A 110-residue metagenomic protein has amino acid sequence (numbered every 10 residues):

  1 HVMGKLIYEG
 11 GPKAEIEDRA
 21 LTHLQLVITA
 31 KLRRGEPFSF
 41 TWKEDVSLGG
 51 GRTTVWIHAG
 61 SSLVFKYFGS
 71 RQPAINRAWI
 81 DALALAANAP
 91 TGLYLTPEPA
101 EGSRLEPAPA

Functional and structural regions predicted by a protein language model:
H1-M3, R33-P37: A short, compositionally biased
V2-E17: Short, extreme N-terminal segment that most often corresponds to the first beta-strand
Q25-L26: N-terminal intrinsically disordered, cationic/polar leader segments that include organellar targeting peptides
E36-F68: Short, structured protein-protein interaction patches enriched in aromatics and acidic/basic residues, typified by
S70-A110: Mixed-charge, glycine-accented linear interaction segment located at domain edges/termini
